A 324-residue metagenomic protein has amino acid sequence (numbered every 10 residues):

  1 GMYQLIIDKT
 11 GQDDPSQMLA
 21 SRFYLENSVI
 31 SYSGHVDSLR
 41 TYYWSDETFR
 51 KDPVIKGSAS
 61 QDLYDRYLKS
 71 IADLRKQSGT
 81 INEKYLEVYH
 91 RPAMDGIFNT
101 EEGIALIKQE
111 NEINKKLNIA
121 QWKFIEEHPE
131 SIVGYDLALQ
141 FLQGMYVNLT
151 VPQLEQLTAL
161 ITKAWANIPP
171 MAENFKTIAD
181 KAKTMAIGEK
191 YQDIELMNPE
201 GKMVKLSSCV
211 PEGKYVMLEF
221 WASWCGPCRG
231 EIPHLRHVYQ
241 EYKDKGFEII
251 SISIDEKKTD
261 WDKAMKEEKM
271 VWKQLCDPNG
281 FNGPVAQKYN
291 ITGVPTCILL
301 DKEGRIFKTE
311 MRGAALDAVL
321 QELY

Functional and structural regions predicted by a protein language model:
G1-Q109: A non-transmembrane, solvent-exposed segment enriched in polar/low-complexity residues
E127-S131, K163-A172: Short solvent-exposed coil/turn linkers within tandem alpha-helical repeat scaffolds
P129-G144: Amphipathic alpha-helical repeat scaffolds of TPR domains
V151-T162, K190-D193: Alpha-helical repeat scaffolds
E195-V216: A short beta-strand-turn-helix
K214, F220-H237: Conserved redox-active cysteine motifs that mediate thiol-disulfide chemistry, especially di-cysteine Cys-X(1-2)-Cys
G230-E268, G280-Q287: Structural microenvironment flanking redox-active thiols in thiol-disulfide oxidoreductases
M270, D277-E322: Thiol/disulfide oxidoreductase modules built on the thioredoxin-like
